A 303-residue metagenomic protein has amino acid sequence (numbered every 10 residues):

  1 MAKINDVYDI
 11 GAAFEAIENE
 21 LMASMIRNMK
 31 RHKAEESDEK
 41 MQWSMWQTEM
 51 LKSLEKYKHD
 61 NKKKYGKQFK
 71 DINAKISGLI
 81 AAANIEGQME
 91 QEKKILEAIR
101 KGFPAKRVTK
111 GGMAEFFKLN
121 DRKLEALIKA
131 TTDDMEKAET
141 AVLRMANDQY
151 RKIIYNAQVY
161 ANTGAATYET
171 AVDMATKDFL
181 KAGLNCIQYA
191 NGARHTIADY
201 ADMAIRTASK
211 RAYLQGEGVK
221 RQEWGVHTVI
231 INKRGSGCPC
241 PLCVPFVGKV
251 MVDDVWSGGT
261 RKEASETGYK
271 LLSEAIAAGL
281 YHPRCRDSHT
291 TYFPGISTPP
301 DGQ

Functional and structural regions predicted by a protein language model:
M1-A175, L180, G295-I296, P300-Q303: N-terminal leader/targeting and assembly helices and adjacent pre-domain segments
V7-M22, I26, K30, A34 (+9 more regions): Generic ordered-secondary-structure signal
G112, K123, D134, A138 (+8 more regions): Short, flexible coil/linker segments at or flanking structured domains
I153, A157-Y200, Q215-V219, W224: A charged, amphipathic alpha-helical module
H195-G295, D301-G302: Acidic, glycine-rich two-metal-ion catalytic cores of nucleic acid-processing enzymes
